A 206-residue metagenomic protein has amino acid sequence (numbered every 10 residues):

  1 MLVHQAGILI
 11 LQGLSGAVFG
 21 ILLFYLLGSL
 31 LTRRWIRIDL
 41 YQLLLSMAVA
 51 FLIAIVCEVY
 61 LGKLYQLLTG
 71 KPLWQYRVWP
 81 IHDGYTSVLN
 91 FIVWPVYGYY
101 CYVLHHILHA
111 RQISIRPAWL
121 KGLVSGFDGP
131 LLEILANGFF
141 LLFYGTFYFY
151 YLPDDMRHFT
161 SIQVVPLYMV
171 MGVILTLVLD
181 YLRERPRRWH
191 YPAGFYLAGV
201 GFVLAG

Functional and structural regions predicted by a protein language model:
M1-G206: Aromatic-rich, lipid-facing transmembrane alpha helices and their immediate juxtamembrane interface loops in integral
